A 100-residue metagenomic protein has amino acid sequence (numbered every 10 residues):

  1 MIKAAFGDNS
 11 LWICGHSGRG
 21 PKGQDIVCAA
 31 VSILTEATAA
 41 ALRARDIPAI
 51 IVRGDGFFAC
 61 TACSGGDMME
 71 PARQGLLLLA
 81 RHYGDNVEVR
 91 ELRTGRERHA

Functional and structural regions predicted by a protein language model:
M1-I26, I33-A100: N-terminal intrinsically disordered, cationic/polar leader segments that include organellar targeting peptides
